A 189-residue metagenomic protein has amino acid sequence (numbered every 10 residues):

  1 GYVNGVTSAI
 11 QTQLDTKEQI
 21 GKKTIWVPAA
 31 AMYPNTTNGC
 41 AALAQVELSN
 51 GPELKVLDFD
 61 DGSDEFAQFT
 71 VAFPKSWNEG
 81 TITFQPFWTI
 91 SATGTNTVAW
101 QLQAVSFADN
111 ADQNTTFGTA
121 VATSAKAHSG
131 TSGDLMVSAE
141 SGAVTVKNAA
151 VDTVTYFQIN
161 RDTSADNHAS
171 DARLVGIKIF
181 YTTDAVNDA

Functional and structural regions predicted by a protein language model:
G1-G21: Fibrous stalk/shaft segments of extracellular and virion attachment machinery
E18-D61: N-terminal leader/pro-regions and domain N-caps
D60-S76, T81: Short beta-strands within extracellular/lumenal beta-sheet-rich domains
G80-I90, V98: A short beta-strand element within beta-rich, extracytoplasmic domains of secreted/secretory-pathway proteins
G94-L102, D171-L174: Short coil-to-beta strand junction motifs in C2/discoidin
D112-N148: Extracellular carbohydrate recognition and processing domains and analogous Trp-centered ligand-binding platforms
K147-T163: Noncatalytic modules at the cell exterior or secretory-pathway interfaces, chiefly beta-strand-rich lectin/adhesion
N160-A189: Proprotein-processing/basic-patch segments
